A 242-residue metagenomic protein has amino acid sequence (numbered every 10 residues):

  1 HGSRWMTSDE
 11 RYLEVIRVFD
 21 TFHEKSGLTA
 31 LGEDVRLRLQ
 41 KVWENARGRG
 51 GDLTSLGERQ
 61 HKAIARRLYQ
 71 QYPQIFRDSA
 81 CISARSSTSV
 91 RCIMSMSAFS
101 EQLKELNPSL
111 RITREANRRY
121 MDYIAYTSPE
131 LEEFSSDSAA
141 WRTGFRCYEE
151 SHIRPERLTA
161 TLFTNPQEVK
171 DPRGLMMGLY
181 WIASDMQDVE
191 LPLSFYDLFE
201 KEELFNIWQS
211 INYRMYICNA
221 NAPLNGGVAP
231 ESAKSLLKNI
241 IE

Functional and structural regions predicted by a protein language model:
G2-S83, S87-E242: Signature for phosphate-centric chemistry
